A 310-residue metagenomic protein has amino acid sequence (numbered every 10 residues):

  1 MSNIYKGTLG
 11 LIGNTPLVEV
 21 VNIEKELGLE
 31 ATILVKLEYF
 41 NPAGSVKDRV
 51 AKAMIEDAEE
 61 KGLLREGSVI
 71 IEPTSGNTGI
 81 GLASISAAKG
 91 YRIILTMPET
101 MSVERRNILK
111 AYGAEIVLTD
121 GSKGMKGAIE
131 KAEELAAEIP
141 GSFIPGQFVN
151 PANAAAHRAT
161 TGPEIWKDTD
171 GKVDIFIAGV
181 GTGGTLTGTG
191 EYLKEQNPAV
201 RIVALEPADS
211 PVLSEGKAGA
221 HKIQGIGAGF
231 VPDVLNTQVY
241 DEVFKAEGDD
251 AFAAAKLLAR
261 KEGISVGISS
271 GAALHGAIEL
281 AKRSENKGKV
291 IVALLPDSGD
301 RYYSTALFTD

Functional and structural regions predicted by a protein language model:
M1-D310: PLP-dependent amino-acid enzyme catalytic core
